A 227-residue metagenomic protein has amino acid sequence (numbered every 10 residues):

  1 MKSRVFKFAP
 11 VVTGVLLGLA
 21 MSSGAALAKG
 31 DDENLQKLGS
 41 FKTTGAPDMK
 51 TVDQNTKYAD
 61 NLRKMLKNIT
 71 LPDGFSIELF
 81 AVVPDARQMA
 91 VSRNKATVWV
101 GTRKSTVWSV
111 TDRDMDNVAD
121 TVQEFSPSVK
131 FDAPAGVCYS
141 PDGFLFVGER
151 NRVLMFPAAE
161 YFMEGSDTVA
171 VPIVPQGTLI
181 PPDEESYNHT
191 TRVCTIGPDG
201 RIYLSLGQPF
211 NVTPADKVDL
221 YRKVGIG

Functional and structural regions predicted by a protein language model:
K2-A25: Gram-negative bacterial Sec-dependent N-terminal signal peptides
K29-G227: Beta-propeller domains with acidic blade repeats across secreted/periplasmic ectodomains and cytosolic WD/CNH propellers
